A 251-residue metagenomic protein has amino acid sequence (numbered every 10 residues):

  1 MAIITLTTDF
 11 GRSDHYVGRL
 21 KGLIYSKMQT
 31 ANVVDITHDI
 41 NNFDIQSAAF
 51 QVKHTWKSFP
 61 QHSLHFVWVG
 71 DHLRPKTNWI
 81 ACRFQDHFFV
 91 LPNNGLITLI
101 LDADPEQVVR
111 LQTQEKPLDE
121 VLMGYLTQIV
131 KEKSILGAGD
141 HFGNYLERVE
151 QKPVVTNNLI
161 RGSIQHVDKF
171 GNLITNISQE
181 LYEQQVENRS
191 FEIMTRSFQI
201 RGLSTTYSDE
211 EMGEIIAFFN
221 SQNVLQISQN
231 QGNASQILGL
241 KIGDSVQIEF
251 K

Functional and structural regions predicted by a protein language model:
M1-G11, H15-W68: Alpha/propeptide regions of enzymes that mature by internal proteolysis
A2-T5, A31-V34, S63-F66, W79-A81 (+9 more regions): Structural motif
I4, V67-V69, K76, R83-N93 (+2 more regions): Catalytic beta-strand/loop module used to bind and position nucleotide/cofactor moieties in cofactor-attachment
T8-F10, I36-H38, W68-D71, F84-Q85 (+8 more regions): Fold-independent oxyanion-binding glycine-rich loops and adjacent beta-strand/coil segments at enzyme active sites
K27-Q29, N41-A48, P60-H62, F66-V69 (+1 more regions): Active-site histidine-anchored catalytic micro-motif
Q114-I177, Q184-V186: Anionic-ligand-binding alpha/beta catalytic cores of soluble enzymes and soluble regulatory domains that recognize
I174-G239: A conserved acidic, glycine/proline-rich C-terminal tail/linker
Q236-K251: Pepsin/retropepsin-fold aspartyl endopeptidases
